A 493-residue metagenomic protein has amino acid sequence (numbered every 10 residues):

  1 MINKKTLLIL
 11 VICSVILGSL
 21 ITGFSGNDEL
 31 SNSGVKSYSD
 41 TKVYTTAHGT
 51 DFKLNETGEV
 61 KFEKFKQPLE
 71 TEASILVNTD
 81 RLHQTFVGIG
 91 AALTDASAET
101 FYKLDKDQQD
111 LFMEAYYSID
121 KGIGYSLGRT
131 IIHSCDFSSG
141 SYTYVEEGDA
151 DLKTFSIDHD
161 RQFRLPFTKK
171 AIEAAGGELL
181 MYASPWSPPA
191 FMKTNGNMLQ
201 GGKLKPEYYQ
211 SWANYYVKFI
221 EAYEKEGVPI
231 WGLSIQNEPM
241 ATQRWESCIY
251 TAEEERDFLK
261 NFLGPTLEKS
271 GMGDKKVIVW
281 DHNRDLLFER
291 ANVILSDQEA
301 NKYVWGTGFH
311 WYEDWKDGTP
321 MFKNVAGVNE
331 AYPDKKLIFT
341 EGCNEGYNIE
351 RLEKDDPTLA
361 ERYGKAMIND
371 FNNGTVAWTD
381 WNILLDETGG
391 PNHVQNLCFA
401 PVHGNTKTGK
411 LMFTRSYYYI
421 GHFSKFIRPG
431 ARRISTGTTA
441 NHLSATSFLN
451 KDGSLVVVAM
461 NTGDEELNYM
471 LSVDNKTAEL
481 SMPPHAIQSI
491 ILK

Functional and structural regions predicted by a protein language model:
M1-I2, S33: Short, low-complexity interaction segments enriched in Ser/Thr/Pro/Gly
I2-I9: Bacterial N-terminal signal peptides that target proteins for export
I12, K106, S118-K121, E268 (+2 more regions): Generic surface-pattern signal
I12-K36: Bacterial Sec-dependent signal peptides at the C-terminal "C-region" and cleavage site
G34-G58, E63-A73, V77, M181-A183 (+3 more regions): Substrate-binding and catalytic surfaces of secreted/luminal carbohydrate-active proteins
L54-I230, T251, N261: N-terminal catalytic cores of secreted or lumenal carbohydrate-active enzymes
T94, S234, T340: Ser/Thr-centric signal marking residues that sit in or immediately flank functional binding/regulatory motifs
R129-D136, S184-P188, S234-E238, D281-R284 (+1 more regions): Short, solvent-exposed turn/loop segments enriched in Gly/Ser/Thr/Pro and often Arg
